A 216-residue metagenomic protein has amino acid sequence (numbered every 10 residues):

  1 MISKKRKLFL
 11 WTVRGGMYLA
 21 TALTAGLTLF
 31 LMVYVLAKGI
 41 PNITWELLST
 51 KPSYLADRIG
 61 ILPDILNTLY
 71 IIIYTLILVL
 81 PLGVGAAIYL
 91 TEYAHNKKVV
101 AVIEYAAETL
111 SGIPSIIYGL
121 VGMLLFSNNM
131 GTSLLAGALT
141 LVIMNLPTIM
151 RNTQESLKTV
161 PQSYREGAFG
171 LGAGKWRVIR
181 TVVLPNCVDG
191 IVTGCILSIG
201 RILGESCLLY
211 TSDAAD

Functional and structural regions predicted by a protein language model:
I2-G16, V33-I77: Periplasmic/extracellular loop-to-transmembrane helix junction in inner-membrane transport proteins
T12, I61, I65, L69 (+5 more regions): Hydrophobic alpha-helical elements at and bordering transmembrane segments of multi-pass membrane proteins
L66, Y70-L78, L82, A86 (+2 more regions): Hydrophobic alpha-helical transmembrane segments of multipass integral membrane proteins, especially permease/channel
T75-A107: Transmembrane-helix boundary motif in ABC transporter permease subunits
L76, T153, K175-L209: Transmembrane alpha-helices
E108-M144: Generic hydrophobic transmembrane alpha-helix motif, especially the helices
P114, L171-G172, P185: Glycine/proline-centered hinge or cleavage motifs at structural transition points of membrane proteins
Y210-D216: Conserved small/polar residues in nucleotide/adenosyl-binding loops
